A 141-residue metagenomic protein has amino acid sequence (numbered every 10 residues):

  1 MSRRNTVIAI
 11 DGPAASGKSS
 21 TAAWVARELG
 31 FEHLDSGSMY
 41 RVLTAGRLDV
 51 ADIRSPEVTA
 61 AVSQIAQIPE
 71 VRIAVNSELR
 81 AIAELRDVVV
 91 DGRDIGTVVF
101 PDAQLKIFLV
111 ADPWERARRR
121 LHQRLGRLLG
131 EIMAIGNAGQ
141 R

Functional and structural regions predicted by a protein language model:
M1-N5: Phosphate-binding P-loop
I8-I10: Hydrophobic anchor at the beta1->P-loop junction of P-loop NTPases
P13: P-loop (Walker A) phosphate-binding loop of NTP-binding proteins
K18: Conserved lysine of the Walker
T21: Hydrophobic positions on the alpha1 helix immediately C-terminal to the Walker A/P-loop
A26-S36: Post-Walker A helix-loop "phosphate-sensing" segment adjacent to the P-loop in P-loop NTPases
S38-V88, D94-V99, W114-R118, H122-G126 (+2 more regions): ATP-dependent small-molecule kinase phosphotransfer cores that center on conserved nucleotide phosphate-binding segments
V88, Q104-F108: Short, well-ordered beta-strand core segments
